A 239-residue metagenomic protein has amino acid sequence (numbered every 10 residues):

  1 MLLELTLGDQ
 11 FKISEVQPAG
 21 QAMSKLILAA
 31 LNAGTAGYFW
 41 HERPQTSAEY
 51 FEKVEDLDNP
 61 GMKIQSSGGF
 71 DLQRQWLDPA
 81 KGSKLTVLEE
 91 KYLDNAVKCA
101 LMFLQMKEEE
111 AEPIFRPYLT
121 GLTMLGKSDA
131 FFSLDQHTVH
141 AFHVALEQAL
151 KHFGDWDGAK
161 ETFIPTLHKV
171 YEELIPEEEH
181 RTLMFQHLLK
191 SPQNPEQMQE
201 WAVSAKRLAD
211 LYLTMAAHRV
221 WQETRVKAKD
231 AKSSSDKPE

Functional and structural regions predicted by a protein language model:
M1-H140, M215-E223: Charged, non-catalytic interaction/linker regions at domain boundaries that couple catalytic cores to substrate
T86, E90-E239: Amphipathic, oligomerization/interface secondary-structure segments
